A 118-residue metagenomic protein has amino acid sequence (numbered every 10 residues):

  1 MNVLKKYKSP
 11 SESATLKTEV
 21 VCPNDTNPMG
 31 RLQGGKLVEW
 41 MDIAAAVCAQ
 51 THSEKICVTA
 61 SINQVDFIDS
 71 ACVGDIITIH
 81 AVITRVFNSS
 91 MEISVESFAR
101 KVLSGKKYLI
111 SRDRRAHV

Functional and structural regions predicted by a protein language model:
N2-V58, V118: Hot-dog-fold acyl-thioester-processing enzymes
L4-L16, C72-I76, T84-V118: HotDog/MaoC-like acyl-thioester-processing domains
W40, A44-R100: A contiguous binding-surface segment within folded domains or other stable secondary-structure elements
